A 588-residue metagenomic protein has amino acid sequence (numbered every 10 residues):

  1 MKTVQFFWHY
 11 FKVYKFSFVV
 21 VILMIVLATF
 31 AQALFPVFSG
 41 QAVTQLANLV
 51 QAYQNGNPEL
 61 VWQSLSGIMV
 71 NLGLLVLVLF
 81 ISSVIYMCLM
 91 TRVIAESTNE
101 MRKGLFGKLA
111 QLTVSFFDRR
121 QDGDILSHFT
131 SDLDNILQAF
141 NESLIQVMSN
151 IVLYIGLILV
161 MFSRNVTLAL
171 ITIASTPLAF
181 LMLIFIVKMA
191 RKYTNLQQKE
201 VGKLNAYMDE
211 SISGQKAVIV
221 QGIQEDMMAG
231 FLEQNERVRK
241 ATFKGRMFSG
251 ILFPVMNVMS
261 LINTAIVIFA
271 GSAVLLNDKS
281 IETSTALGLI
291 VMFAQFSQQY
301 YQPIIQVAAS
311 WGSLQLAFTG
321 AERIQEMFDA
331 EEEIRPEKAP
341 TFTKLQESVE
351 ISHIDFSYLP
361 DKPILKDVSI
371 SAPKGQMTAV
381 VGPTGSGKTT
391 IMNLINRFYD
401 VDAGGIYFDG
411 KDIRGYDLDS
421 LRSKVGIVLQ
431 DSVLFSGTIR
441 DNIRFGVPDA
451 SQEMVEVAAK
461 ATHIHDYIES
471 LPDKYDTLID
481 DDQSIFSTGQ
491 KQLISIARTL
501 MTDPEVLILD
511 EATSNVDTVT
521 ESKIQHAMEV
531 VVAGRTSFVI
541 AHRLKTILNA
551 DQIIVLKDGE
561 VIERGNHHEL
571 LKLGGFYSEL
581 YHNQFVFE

Functional and structural regions predicted by a protein language model:
M1-Q32, N48-I68, Y86-M90, I94 (+9 more regions): Membrane-integrated ABC transporters
K12-K15, V114-S115, L133-F140, L144 (+7 more regions): An intracellular "coupling" helix at the cytosolic face of ABC transporter transmembrane type-1 domains
V13, S17-F30, L75, I145-L196 (+1 more regions): Transmembrane helices of ABC transporter permease
F18-S82, F162-T167, N277-L287: Transmembrane helix-loop-helix hairpins at lipid-water interfaces of multipass membrane proteins, especially the type-1
L23, S82, Y86, I94 (+4 more regions): Hydrophobic alpha-helical transmembrane segments of ABC transporter permease domains
L23-M24, A31-T44, L75-D122, L126 (+12 more regions): Juxtamembrane helix-loop junctions of ABC transporter transmembrane domains
P58, P336-E337, F342-E588: ABC-type nucleotide-binding domain
V160-A174, K244, F248-E322, M327-F328: Helix-loop-helix
